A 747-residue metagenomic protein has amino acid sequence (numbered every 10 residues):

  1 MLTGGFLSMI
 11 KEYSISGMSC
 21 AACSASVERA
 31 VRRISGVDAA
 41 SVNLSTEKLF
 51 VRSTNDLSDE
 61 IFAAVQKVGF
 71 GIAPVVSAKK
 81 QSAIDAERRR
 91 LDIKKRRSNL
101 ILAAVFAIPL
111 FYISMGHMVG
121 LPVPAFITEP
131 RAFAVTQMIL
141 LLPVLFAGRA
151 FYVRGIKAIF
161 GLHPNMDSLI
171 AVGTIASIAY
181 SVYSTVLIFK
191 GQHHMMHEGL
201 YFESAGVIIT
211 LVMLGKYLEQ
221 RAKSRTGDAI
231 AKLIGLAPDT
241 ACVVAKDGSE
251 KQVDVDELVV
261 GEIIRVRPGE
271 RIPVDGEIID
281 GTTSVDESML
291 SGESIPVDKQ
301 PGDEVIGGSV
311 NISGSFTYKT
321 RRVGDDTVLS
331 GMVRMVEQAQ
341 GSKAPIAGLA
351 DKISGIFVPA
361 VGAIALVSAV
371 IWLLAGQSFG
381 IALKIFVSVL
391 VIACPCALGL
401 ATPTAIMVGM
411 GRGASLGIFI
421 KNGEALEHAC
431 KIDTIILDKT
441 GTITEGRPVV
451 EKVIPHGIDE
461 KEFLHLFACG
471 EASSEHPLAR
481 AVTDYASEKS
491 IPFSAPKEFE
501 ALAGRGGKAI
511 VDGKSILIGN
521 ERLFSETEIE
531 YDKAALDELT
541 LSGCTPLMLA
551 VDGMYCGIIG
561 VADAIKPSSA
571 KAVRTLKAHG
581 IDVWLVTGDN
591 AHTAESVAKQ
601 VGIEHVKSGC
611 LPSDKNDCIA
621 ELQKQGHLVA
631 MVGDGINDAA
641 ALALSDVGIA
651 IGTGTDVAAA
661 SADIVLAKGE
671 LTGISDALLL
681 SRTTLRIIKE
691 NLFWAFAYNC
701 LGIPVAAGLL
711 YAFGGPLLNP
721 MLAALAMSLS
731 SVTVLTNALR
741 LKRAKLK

Functional and structural regions predicted by a protein language model:
M1-A134, K232, E250-Q252, S330 (+4 more regions): Flexible metal-binding regulatory segments at protein termini and peripheral loops
A25, S342, L349, I420 (+3 more regions): Conserved ATP-binding TGD loop and adjacent catalytic N/P-domain core of P-type ATPases
I34-S53, S58-D59, A63, F202 (+3 more regions): Conserved cytosolic catalytic loops of P-type ATPases
I84, G206-P268, K299, L349 (+4 more regions): Juxtamembrane coupling segments of multi-pass membrane pumps/enzymes
I84-V105, R154-S177, V333-L366, A382 (+6 more regions): Soluble-to-membrane junctions at the N-terminal ends of transmembrane alpha-helices in multi-pass ion-transporting
K95-T240, K352, V453: Transmembrane helix-loop-helix hairpins at the membrane interface
V119-T128, A132, F160, A179 (+7 more regions): Membrane-embedded alpha-helical bundles of multi-pass transporters
V450, I454-H579, A591, I603-I619: P-type ATPase nucleotide-binding
